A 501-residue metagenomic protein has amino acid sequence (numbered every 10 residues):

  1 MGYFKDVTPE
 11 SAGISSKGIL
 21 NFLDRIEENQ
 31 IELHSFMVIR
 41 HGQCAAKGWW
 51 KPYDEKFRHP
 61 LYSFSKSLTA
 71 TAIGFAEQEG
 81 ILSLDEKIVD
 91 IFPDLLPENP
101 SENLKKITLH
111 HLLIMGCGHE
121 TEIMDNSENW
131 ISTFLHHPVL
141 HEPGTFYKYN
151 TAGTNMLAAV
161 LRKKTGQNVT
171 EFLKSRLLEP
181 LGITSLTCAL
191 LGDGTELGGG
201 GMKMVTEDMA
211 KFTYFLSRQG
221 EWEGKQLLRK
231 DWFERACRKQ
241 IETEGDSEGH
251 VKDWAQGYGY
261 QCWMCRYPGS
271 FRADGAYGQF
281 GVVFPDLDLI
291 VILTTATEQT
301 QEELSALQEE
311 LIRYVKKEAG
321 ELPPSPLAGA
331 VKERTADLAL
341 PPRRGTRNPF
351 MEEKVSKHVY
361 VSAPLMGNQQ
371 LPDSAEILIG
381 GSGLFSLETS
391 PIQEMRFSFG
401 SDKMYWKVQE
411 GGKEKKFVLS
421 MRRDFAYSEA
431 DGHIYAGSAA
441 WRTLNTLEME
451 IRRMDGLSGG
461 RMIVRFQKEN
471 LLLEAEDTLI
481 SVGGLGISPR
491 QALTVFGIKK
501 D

Functional and structural regions predicted by a protein language model:
G18-D54, L84, D288-V291: A short, well-structured edge-of-sheet supersecondary motif
G42, H59-D85, L112, L157-L161 (+1 more regions): Active-site SXXK
P60, E79-C117, H136, Q167-G200 (+1 more regions): Active-site helix/loop module of the DD-peptidase/beta-lactamase fold, centered on the serine-lysine SxxK catalytic
C117-M124, E128-K148, G153-L190: A small/polar active-site loop signature that marks catalytic segments
M156-V160, G200-E221, Q279-A296: Active-site-proximal alpha-helical segments within enzyme catalytic domains
E234-V291: Active-site Gly/Thr loop motif
G275-P341: Structured C-terminal helix/loop/strand segments within mature extracytoplasmic catalytic/sensor domains
L327-D501: Peripheral terminal and inter-domain segments
